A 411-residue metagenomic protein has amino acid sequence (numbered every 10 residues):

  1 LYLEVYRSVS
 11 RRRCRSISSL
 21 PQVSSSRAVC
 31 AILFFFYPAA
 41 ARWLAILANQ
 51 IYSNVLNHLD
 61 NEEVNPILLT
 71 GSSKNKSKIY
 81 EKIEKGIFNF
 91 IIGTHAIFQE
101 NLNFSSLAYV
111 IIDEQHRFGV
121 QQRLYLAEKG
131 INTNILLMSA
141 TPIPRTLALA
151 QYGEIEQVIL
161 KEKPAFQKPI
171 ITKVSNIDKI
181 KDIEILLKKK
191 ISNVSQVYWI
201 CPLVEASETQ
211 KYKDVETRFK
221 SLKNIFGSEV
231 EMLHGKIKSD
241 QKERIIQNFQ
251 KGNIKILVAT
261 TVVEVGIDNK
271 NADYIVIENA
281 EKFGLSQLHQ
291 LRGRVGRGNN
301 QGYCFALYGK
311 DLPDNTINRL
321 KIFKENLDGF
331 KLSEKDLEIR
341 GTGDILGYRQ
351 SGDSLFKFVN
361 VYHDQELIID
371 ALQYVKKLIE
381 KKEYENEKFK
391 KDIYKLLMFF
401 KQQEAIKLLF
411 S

Functional and structural regions predicted by a protein language model:
L1, Y6, A39-K321: Inter-lobe coupling/hinge segments of SF2-like helicase ATPases
Y2, R7-C30, Y37-P38: Low-acidity, Ser/Thr- and Arg-rich intrinsically disordered low-complexity segments
S10, L136, T146, K324-N326 (+1 more regions): Intrinsically disordered, low-complexity segments enriched in polar/charged residues with Gly/Pro, especially when
R11, S18-P21, A31, K76-I79 (+11 more regions): Generic hydrophobic-segment detector
C30-I32, I406: N-terminal leader/targeting signatures
Q247-I256, V263-K270, I275-E278, G293 (+3 more regions): Accessory helical-bundle/CTD segments and flexible terminal tails appended to RecA-like ATPase motors
